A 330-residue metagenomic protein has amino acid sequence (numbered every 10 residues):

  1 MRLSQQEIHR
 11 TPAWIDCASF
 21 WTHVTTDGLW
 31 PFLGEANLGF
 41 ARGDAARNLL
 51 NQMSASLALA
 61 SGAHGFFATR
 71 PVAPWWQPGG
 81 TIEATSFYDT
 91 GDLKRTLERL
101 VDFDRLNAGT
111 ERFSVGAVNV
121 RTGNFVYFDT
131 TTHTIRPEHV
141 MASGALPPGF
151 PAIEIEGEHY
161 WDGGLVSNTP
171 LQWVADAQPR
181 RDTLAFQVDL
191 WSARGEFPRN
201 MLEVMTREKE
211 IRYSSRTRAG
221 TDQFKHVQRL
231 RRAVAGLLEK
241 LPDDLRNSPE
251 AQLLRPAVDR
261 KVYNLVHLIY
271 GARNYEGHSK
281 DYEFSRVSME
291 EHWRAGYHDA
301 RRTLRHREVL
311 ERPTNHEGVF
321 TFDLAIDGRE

Functional and structural regions predicted by a protein language model:
M1-T85, G91, L97, D129-A142 (+4 more regions): Patatin-like phospholipase
E7-H9, A175-R181, R255: Alpha-helix termini
I15, W191-R194, R199, E317-G318: Active-site-proximal substrate-binding core of FAD-dependent oxidoreductases
L38-A46, G116-V120, T314-R329: Amphipathic alpha-helical surface "interface" segments used for docking/oligomerization or membrane association within
A68-R180, Q187, R194-R207: Active-site gating loop/helix substructures
Q77-P78, A84, D92, L97 (+1 more regions): C-terminal helical/tail subdomains of lipid-metabolizing enzymes
G116, L184-V188, N264-L268: Hydrophobic/aromatic beta-strand patches that form the interior of the parallel beta-sheet core in alpha/beta enzyme
R199-L241: Acidic, Ser/Thr-rich peripheral helices and adjacent loops at domain boundaries
